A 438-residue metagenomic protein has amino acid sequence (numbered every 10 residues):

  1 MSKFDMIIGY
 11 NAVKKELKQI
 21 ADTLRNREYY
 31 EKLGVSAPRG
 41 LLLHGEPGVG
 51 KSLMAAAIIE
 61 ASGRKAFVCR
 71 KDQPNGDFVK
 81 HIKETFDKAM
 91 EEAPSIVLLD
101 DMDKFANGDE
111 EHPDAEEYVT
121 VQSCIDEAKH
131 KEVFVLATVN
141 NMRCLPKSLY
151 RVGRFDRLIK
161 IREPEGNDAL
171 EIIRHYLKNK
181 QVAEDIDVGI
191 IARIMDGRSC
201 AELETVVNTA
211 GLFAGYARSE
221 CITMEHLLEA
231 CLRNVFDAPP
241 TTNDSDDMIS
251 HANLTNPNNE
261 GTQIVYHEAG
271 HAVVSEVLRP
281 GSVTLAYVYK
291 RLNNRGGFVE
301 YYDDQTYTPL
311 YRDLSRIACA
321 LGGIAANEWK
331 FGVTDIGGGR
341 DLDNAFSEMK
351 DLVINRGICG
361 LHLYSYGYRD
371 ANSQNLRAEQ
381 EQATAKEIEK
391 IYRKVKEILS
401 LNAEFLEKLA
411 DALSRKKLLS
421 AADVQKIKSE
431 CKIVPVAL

Functional and structural regions predicted by a protein language model:
M1, M6-A12, E46, M54-A56 (+7 more regions): Non-catalytic accessory segments flanking P-loop/AAA+ NTPase cores
S2-A192: Walker A/P-loop NTP-binding motif of AAA+ ATPase domains
L17, L42, I59, F155 (+8 more regions): Residue-level signature of catalytic and energy-coupling elements of molecular machines, predominantly ATP/GTP-dependent
R25-L33, K131-E132, P240-T242, V277-A286 (+1 more regions): Active-site phosphate-binding and catalytic loops of NTP-dependent enzymes
E46, I249-Y266, A272-L438: Soluble catalytic regions of large protease machineries
F105-N107, V182-R198, T209, M224-H226 (+1 more regions): Short conserved motifs of the RecA-like P-loop NTPase core
A106-G108, P146, C231, V273 (+2 more regions): Activation segment
R193-P240, N259, A272-T284, V353-C359 (+1 more regions): AAA+ ATPase "lid" subdomain C-terminal helix
